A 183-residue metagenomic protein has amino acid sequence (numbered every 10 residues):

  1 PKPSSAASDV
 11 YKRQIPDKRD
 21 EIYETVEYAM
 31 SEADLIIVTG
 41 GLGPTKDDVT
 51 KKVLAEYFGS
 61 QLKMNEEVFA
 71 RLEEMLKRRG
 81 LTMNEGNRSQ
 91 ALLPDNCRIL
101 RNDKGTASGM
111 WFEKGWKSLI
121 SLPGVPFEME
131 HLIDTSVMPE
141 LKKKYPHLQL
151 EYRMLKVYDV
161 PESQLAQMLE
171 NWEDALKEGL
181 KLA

Functional and structural regions predicted by a protein language model:
P1-A7, Y11: Single conserved hydrophobic/aromatic residue that forms the stacking wall/gate of nucleotide- or nucleobase-binding
K12-D20: Short beta->alpha junction loops
I15, E27, D47, L72-E73 (+2 more regions): Conserved N-terminal alpha-helical segment that immediately precedes and caps sugar-phosphate-binding
E21-T25: Short acidic active-site motifs
Y28-T39: Short, structured active-site "lid" loops
S31, V49-K144: Proline/glycine-rich low-complexity loops and linkers
V38-K46, P123: Glycine-rich beta-strand-to-loop/alpha-helix junction loops that act as flexible
K114-A183: An accessory alpha-helical subdomain
